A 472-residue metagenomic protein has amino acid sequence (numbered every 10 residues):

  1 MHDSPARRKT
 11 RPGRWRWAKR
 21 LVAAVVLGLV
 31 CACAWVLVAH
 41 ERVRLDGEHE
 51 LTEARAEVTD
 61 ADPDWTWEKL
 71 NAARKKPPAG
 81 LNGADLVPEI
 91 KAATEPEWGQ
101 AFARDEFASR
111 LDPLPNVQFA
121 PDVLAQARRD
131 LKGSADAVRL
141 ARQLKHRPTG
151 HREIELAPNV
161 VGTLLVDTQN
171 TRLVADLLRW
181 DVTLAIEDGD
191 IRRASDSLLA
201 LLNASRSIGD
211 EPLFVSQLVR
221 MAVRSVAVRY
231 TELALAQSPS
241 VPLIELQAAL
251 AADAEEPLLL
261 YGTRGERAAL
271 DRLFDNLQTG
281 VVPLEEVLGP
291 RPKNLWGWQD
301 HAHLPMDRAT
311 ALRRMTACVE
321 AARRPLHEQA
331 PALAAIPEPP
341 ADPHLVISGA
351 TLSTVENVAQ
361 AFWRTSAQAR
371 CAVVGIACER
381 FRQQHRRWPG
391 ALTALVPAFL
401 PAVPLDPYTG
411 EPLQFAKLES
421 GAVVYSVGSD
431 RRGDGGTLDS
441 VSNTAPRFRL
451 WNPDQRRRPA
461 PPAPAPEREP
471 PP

Functional and structural regions predicted by a protein language model:
H2-P472: Short acidic linear motifs
